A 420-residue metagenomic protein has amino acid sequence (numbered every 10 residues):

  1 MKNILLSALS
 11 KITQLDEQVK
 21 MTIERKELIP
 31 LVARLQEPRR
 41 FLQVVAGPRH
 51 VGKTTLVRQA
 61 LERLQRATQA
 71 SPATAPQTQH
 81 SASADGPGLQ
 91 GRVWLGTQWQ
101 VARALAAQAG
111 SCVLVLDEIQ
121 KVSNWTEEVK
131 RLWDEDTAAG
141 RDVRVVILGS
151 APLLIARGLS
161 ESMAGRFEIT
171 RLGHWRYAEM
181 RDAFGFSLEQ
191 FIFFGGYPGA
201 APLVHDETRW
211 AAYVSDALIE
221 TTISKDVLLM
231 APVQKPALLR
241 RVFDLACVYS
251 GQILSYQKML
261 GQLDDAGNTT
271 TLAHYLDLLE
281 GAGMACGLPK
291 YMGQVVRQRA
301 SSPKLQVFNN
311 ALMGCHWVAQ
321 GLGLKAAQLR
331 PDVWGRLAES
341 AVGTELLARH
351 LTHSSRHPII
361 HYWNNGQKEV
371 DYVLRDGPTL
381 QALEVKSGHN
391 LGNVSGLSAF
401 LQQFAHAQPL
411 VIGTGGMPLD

Functional and structural regions predicted by a protein language model:
K2-L5, D142, S150-P152, A156-I253: Interdomain motor-coupling "hinge/lid" segment immediately C-terminal to the ATP-binding subdomain of NTP-driven enzymes
Q18-P38: Pre-Walker A adenine-sensing motif
V45: Hydrophobic anchor at the beta1->P-loop junction of P-loop NTPases
P48: P-loop (Walker A) phosphate-binding loop of NTP-binding proteins
T54: Walker A/P-loop
S81-A109: Short glycine-rich substrate-engagement loop in P-loop NTPases that contacts/grips substrate
T126-I147: Conserved catalytic/switch belt of AAA+ P-loop NTPases
A211-T379: Accessory nucleic acid-recognition modules appended to NTPase machines
